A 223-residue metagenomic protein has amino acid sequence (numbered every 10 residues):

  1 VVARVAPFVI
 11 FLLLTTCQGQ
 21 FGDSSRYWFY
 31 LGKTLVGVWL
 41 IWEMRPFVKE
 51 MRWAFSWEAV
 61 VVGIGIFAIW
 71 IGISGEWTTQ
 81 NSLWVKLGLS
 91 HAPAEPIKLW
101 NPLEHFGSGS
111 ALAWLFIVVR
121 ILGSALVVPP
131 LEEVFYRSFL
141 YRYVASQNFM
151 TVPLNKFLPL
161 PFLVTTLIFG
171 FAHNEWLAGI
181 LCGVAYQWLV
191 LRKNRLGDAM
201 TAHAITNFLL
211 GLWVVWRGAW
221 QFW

Functional and structural regions predicted by a protein language model:
V1-A68, S82, K86-L89: Alpha-helical transmembrane segments in multi-pass membrane proteins
L12-T15, E104, V190: Generic alpha-helical secondary structure signal
T16-G22, S74-W77, W216: Juxtamembrane "helix-exit" motif on the non-cytosolic side of transmembrane helices
V38, W42, I71, G211-V215: Membrane-embedded alpha-helical segments of multi-pass transporters/permeases
L40, G75, S82, K98 (+2 more regions): Short, low-complexity intrinsically disordered segments
V48-V128, Y141-K156: Juxtamembrane helix-loop-helix connectors linking adjacent transmembrane helices in multi-pass membrane enzymes
G107-W223: Transmembrane helix-loop-helix hairpins at the membrane interface of multi-pass integral membrane proteins
